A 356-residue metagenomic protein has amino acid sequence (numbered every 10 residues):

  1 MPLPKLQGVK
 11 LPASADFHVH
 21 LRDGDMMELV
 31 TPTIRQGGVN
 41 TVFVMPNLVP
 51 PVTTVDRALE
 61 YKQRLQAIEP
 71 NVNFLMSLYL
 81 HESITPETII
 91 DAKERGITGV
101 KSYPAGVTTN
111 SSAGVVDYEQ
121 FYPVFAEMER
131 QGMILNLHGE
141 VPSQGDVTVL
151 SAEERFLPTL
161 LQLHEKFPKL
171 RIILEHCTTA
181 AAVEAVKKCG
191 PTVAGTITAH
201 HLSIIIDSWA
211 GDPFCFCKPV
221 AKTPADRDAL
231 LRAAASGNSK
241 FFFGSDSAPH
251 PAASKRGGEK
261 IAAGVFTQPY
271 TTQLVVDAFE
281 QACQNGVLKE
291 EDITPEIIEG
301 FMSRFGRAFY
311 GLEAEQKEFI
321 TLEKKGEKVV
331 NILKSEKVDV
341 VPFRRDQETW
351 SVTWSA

Functional and structural regions predicted by a protein language model:
M1-P32: Replace "His-x-His-based motif
P2-L6, I84-S102, N110-F243: Histidine/acidic residue-rich metal-binding segments in metalloenzymes
P12-G24, L135-V141, I197, S245-S247: Histidine-centered catalytic micro-motifs
D16-F17, L29-T54, E69-H81, I97-N110 (+2 more regions): Divalent metal-dependent hydrolysis catalytic cores, especially in the metallo-beta-lactamase
H20, L48, Y79, E140 (+3 more regions): Catalytic metal-binding/acid-base residues of hydrolase active sites
G24-T33, S83-A92: Short, acidic/polar
I197-G264, G326-A356: Active-site neighborhoods of metal-dependent hydrolases
F242, A248-E313: His/Asp/Glu-enriched, well-ordered alpha-helical/loop segment that forms or immediately abuts the divalent-metal
